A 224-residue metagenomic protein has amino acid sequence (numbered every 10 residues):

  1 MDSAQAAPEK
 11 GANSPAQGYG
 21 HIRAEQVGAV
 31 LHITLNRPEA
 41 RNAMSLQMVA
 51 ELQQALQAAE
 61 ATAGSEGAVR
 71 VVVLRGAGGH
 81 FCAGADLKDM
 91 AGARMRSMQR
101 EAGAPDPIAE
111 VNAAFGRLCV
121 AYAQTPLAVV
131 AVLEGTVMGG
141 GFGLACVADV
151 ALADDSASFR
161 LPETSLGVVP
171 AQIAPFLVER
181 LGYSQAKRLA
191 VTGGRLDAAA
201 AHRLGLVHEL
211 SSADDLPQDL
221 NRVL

Functional and structural regions predicted by a protein language model:
M1-A77, V120, V223: Conserved CoA-thioester-binding segment of acyl-CoA-metabolizing enzymes
I33, L74, D86, L144-C146 (+1 more regions): Hydrophobic/aromatic residues within transmembrane alpha-helices of multi-pass small-molecule transporters
P38-R41, G79, G84, T136 (+1 more regions): A short, glycine- and basic residue-enriched loop/turn that sits immediately adjacent to a domain's principal
A43-L46, A83, G92, V191 (+1 more regions): Phosphate-coordinating loops and pocket residues in cytosolic domains that bind phosphorylated ligands
S45-M48, V111, M138, P170: Short, conserved glycine- and acidic-residue-centered signature motifs in active-site or ligand-binding loops
L52, A114-F115, M138, I173: Amphipathic coiled-coil/heptad-repeat helices and related helical stalk/stem segments that mediate oligomerization
G76-R117, V137: Glycine- (often His-adjacent) and acidic-residue-rich active-site loop that binds/positions the CoA thioester
V120-L224: Crotonase-fold acyl-CoA enzyme core
